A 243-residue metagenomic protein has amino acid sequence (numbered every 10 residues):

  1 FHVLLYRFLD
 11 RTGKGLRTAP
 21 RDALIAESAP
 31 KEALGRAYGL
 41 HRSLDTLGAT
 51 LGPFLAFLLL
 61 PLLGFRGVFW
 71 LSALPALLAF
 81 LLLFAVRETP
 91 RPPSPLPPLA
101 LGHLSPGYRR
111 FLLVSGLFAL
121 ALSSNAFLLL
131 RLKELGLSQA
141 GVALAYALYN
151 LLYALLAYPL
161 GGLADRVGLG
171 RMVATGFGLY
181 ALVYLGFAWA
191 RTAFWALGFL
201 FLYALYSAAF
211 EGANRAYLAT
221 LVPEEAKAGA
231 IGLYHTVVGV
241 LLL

Functional and structural regions predicted by a protein language model:
F1-Y6, A188-F199: Helix-loop junctions at membrane interfaces in 12-TM secondary transporters
Y6-L47: Cytoplasmic helix-loop-helix junction between adjacent transmembrane helices in 12-TM secondary transporters
L51-F69, L243: Transmembrane alpha-helix termini and helix-breaking/packing motifs in multi-pass membrane transporters
L60, L156-G168: Helix-to-loop junctions at the C-terminal end of transmembrane segments in multipass secondary transporters
G67-F84: Symmetry-related core transmembrane helices of the 12-TM Major Facilitator Superfamily/SLC fold
A73, R171-G186: Structural signature of the two symmetry-related core transmembrane helices
E88-S115: Juxtamembrane intracellular "pre-TM" segments in multi-pass secondary transporters
Y108-A145: Helix-loop boundary and gating motifs at the non-cytosolic
